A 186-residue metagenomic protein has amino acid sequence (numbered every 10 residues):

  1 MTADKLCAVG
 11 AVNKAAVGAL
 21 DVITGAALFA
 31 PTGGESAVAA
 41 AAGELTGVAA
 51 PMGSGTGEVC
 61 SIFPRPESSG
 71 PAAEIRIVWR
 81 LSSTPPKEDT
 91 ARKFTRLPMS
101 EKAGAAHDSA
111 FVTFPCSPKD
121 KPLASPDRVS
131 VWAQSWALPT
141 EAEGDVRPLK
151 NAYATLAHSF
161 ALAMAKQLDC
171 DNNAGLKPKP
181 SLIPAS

Functional and structural regions predicted by a protein language model:
M1-L156, L162, N173-A185: A small/polar (G/S/T-enriched), proline-flanked helix-loop surface module common in exported/cell-envelope proteins
